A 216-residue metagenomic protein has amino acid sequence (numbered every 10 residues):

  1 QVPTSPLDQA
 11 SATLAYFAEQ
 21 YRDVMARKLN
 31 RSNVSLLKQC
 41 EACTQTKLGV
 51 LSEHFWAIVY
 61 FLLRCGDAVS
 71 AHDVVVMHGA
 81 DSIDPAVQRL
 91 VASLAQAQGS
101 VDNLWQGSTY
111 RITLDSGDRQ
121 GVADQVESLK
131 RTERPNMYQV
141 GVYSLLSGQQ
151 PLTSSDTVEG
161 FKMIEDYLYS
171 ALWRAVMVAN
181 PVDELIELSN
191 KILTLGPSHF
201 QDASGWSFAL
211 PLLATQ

Functional and structural regions predicted by a protein language model:
Q1-K38: Intrinsically disordered, low-complexity acidic/proline-rich regions of large eukaryotic scaffold proteins
S5-D8, A12, S82-P85, G117 (+1 more regions): Alpha-helix boundary/N-cap detector
T13-Q20, V24, Q39, A86 (+3 more regions): Charge-rich, solvent-exposed alpha-helical interaction surfaces
L14-F17, N33, L37, Q106-D124 (+1 more regions): Alpha-helical repeat scaffolds
Y21, M25, L29, G66 (+5 more regions): Helix-turn/linker elements and helix-coil junctions of extended alpha-helical scaffolds
Q39-A97, F208-Q216: Extended amphipathic alpha-helical scaffold segments
W56, R131-Q216: Extended alpha-helical solenoid scaffold regions that build the rod-like backbones of large eukaryotic assemblies
A92-M137, G141-L145: Eukaryote-biased recognition of long, low-complexity, charge-rich segments
